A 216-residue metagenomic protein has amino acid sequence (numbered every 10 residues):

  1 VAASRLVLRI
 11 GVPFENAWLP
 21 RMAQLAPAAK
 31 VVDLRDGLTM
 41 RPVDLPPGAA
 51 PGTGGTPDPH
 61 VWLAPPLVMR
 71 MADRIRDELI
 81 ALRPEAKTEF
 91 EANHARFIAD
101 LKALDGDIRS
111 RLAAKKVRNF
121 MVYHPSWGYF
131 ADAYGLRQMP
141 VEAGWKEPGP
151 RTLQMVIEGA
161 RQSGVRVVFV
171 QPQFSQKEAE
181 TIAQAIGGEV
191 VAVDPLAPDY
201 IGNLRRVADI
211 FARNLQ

Functional and structural regions predicted by a protein language model:
V1-Q216: Extracytoplasmic metal-acquisition and chelation regions
